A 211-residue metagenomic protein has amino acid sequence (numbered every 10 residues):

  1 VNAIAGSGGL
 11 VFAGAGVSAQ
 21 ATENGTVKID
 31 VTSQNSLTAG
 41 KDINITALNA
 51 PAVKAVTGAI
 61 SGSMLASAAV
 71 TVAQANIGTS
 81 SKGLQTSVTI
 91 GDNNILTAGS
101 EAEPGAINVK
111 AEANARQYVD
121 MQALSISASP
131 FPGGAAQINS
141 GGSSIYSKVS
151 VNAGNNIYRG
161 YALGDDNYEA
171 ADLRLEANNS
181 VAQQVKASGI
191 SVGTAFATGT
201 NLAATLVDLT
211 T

Functional and structural regions predicted by a protein language model:
V1-T211: Low-complexity, glycine- and small/polar-enriched segments
